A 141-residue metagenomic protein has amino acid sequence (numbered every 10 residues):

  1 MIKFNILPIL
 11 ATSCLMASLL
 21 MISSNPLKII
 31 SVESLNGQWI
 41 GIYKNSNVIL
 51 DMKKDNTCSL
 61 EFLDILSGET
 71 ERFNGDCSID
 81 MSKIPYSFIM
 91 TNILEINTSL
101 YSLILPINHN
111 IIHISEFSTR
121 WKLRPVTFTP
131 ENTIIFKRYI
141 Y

Functional and structural regions predicted by a protein language model:
M1-S13: N-terminal Sec-pathway targeting helices
A11-E33: Bacterial Sec-dependent signal peptides at the C-terminal "C-region" and cleavage site
N25-Q38, D51-K53, I140: N-terminal helix-cap/turn-to-beta initiation motif at the start of protein domains
E33, M52, E71, P106 (+1 more regions): Residue-level signal for WD-repeat beta-propeller blades
I42-N47, L63-T119: Contiguous, well-ordered beta-strand patches that form the walls/edges of small beta-barrel/beta-sandwich domains
D51-K54, C77, P106-I107, F136-R138: Aromatic-rich beta-strand edge motifs centered on tyrosine
K54-C58, K83: Structural signal for glycine-centered tight turns and loop->strand junctions in beta-sheet-rich domains
F73-K83, S118-Y141: Edge beta-strand at a domain terminus
